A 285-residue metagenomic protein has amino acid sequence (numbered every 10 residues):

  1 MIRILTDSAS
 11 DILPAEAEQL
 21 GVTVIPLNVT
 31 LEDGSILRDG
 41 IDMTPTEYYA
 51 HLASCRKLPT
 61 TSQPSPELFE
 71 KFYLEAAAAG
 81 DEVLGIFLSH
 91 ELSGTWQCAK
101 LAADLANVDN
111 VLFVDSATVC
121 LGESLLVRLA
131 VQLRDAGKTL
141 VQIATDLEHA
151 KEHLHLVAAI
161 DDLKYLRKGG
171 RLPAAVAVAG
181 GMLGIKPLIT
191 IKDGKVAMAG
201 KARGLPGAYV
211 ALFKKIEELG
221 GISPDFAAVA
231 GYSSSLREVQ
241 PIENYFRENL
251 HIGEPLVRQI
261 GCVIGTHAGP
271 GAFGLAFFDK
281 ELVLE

Functional and structural regions predicted by a protein language model:
M1, P59-T60, I86, A117 (+1 more regions): Short, contiguous strand/loop micro-motifs
M1-I2, G80: Local beta-strand N-terminus motif with an aromatic residue
R3, A9-T23, N28-T30, G34-S35 (+2 more regions): Mixed-charge interfacial surface used for oligomerization/domain docking and macromolecular partner engagement
S35-G85, S89-V108: Class I S-adenosyl-L-methionine
